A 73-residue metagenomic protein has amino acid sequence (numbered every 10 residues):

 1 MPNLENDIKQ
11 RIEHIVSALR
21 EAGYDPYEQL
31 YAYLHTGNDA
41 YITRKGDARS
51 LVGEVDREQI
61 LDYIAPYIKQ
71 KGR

Functional and structural regions predicted by a protein language model:
M1-R73: Intrinsically disordered, low-complexity, basic-enriched segments
